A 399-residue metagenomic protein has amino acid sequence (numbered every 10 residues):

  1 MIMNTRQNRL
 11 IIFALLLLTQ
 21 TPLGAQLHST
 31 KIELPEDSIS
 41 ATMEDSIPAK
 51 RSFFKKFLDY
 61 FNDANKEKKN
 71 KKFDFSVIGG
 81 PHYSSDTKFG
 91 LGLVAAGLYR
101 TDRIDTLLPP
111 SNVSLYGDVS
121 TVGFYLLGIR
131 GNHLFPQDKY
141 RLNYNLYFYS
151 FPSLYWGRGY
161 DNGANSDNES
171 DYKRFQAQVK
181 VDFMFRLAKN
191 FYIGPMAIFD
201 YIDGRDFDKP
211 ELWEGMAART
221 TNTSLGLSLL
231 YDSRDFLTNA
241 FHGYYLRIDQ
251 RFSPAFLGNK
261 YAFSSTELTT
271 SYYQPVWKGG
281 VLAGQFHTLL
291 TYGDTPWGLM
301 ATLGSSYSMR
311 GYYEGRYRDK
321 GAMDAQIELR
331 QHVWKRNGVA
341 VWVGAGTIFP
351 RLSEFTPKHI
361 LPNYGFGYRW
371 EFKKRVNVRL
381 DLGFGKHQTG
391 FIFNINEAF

Functional and structural regions predicted by a protein language model:
P22-K68: Sec-dependent signal peptide cleavage junction
N62-F73, T101-P110, P136-R141, K189-N190 (+5 more regions): Short loop/turn motifs that connect adjacent beta-strands in outer-membrane beta-barrel proteins
E67-S76, H82-T221, N377, G383-F399: Gram-negative/organellar outer-membrane beta-barrel architecture
F75-V77, S111-L115, Y140-L146, Y192-P195 (+8 more regions): Transmembrane beta-strands of outer-membrane beta-barrel proteins
S114-Y116, A164-E169, P210-M216, F252-G258 (+2 more regions): Extracellular loop and loop/strand-boundary signature of outer-membrane beta-barrel proteins
G226-L227, F366-F372, Q388-F399: Outer-membrane beta-barrel "beta-signal"
G226-L230, D235-H332: C-terminal outer-membrane beta-barrel translocator/porin domains of Gram-negative envelope proteins and their
T291-R379: Outer membrane beta-barrel transmembrane domains
